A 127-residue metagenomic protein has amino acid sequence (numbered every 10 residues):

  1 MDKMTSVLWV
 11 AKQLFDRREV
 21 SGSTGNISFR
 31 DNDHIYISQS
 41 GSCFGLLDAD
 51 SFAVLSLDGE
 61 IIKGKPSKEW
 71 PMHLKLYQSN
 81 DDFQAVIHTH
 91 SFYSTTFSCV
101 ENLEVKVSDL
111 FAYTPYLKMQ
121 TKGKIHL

Functional and structural regions predicted by a protein language model:
M1-L127: Glycine-rich flexible loops
